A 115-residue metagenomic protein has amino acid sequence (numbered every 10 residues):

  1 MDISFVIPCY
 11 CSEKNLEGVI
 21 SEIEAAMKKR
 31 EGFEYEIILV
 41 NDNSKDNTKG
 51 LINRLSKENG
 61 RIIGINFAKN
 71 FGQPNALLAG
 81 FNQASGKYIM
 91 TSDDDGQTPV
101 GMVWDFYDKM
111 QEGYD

Functional and structural regions predicted by a protein language model:
M1-D115: Structured catalytic core of nucleotide-sugar glycosyltransferases
